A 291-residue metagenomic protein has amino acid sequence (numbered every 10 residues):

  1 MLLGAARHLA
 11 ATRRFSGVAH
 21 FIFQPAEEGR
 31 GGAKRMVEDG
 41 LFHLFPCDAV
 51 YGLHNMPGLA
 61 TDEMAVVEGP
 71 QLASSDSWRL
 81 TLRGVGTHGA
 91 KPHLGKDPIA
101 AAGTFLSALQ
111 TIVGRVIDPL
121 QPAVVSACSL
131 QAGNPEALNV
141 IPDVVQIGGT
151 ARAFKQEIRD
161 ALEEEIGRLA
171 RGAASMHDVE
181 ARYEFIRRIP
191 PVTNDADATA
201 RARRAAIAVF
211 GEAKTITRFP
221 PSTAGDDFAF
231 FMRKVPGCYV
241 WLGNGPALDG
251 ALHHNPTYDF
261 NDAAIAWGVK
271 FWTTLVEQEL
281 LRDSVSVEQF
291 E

Functional and structural regions predicted by a protein language model:
M1-L3, H8-V140, G225-D226, G250: Histidine/acidic-residue-rich, glycine-tolerant segments that coordinate divalent metal ions
A100-E291: Metal-dependent amide/peptide-bond hydrolase catalytic core, centered on the "pita-bread" metallohydrolase fold
